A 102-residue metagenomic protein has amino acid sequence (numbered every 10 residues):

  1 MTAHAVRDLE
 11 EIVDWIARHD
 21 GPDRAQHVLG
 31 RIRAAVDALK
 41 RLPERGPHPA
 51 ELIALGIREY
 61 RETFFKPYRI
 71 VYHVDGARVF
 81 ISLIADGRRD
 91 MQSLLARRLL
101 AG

Functional and structural regions predicted by a protein language model:
M1, H27-K40, Y60-F64: PIN-domain endoribonuclease scaffold, especially VapC-family toxins
M1-R31: Arg/Lys-rich, positively charged N-terminal/basic patches that mediate binding to nucleic acids
G21, D37, R41-E44, Y68 (+1 more regions): Generic structural signal for secondary-structure transition and capping sites
L42, P47-R78: Basic/aromatic recognition patch in beta-strand/loop cores that engages polyanionic ligands
F65-G102: Enriched for short, Lys/Arg-rich terminal
